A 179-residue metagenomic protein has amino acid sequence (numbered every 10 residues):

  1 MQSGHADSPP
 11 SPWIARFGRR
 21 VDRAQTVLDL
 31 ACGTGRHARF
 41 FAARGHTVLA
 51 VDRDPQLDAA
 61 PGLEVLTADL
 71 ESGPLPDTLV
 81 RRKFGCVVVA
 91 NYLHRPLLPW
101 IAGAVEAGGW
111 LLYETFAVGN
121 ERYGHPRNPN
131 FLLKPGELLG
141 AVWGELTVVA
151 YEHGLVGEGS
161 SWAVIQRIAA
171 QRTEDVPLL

Functional and structural regions predicted by a protein language model:
M1-D22: S-adenosyl-L-methionine
Q25-G33: Conserved class I S-adenosyl-L-methionine
T34-P74: Class I SAM-dependent methyltransferase SAM/SAH-binding core
P76-C86: A short acidic, Gly/Pro-enriched loop at the edge of an enzyme's catalytic core that lines a small-molecule cofactor
L93-V105: A short, conserved alpha-helix within the catalytic core of class I
G109-A117: Conserved beta-strand signature within the Rossmann-like core of class I S-adenosyl-L-methionine
N130-E145: Short alpha-helix
G157-L179: Core SAM-dependent methyltransferase catalytic element
